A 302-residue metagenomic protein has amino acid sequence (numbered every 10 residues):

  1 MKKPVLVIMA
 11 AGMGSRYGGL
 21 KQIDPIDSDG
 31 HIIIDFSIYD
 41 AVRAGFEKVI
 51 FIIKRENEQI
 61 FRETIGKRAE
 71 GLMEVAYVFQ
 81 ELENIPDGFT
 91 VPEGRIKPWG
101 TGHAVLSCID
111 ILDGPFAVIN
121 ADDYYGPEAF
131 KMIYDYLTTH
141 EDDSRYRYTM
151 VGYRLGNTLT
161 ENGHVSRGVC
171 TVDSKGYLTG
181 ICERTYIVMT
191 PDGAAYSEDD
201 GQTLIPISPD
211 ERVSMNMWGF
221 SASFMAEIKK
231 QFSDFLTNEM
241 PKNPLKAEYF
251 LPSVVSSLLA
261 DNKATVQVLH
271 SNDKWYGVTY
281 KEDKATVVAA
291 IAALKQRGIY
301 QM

Functional and structural regions predicted by a protein language model:
M1-A11, S28-V118, Y125-F130, T138-T139: Conserved N-terminal catalytic core of the sugar/cofactor nucleotidyltransferase
M13, D122-D123, L155: Active-site metal-binding loops of divalent metal-dependent hydrolases
I53, G219-F220, T279: A conserved hydrophobic position in a structured secondary element of the catalytic/binding core that shapes
I60-F61, E128, E227, V254 (+1 more regions): Phosphate- and divalent-cation-binding pockets in alpha/beta enzyme and binding domains that engage nucleotide-derived
D87-P98, G163-G168, E282-T286: Short, surface-exposed amphipathic charged segments that create phosphate/polyanion-binding patches used for binding
P127-M217, A222: Conserved core of the sugar-phosphate nucleotidyltransferase
K229-K263: A C-terminal functional module that forms or caps the active site or interfaces directly with catalytic machinery
D283-M302: Generic C-terminus detector
